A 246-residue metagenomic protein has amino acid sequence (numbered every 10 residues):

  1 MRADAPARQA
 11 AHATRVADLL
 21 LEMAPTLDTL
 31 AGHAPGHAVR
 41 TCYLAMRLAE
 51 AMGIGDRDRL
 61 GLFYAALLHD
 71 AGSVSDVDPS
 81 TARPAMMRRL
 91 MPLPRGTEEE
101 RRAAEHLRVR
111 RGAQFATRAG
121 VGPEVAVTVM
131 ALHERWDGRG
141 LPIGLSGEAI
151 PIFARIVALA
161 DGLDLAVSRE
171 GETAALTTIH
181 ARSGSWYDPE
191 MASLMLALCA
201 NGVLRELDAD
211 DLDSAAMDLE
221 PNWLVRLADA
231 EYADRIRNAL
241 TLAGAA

Functional and structural regions predicted by a protein language model:
R2-A246: Histidine- and acidic-residue-rich, metal-dependent catalytic cores
